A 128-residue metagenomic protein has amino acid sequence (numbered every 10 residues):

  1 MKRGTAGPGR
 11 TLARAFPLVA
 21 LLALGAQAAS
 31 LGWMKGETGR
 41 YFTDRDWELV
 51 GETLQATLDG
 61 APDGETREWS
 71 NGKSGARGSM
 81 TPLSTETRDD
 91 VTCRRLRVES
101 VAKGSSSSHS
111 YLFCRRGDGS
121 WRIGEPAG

Functional and structural regions predicted by a protein language model:
K2-F16: Bacterial N-terminal signal peptides that target proteins for export
A13-G25: Bacterial N-terminal signal peptides
Q27-G72: N-terminal trafficking/processing presequences and adjacent post-cleavage segments of proteins routed to secretion
E68-S70, R95-V101: Short beta-strand segments that buttress and anchor functional surface loops
K73-R95: Surface-exposed, charged secondary-structure patches
M80-T85, R97-E99, H109-C114: Hydrophobic/aromatic beta-strand elements that line small-molecule binding cavities or substrate pockets in beta-rich
R88-D90, A102-S105: Short glycine/serine/proline-enriched coil/turn segments at secondary-structure junctions
G117-G128: Short beta-strand edge/turn micro-motifs at domain boundaries
